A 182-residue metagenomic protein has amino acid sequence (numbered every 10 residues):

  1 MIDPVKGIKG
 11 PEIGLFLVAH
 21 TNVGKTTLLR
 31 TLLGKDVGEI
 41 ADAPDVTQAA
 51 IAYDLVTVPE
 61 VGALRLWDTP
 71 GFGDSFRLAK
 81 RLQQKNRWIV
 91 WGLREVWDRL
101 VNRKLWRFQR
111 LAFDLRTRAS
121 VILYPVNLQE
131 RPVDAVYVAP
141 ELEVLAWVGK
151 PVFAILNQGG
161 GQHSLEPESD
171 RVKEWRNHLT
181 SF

Functional and structural regions predicted by a protein language model:
M1-V96: Conserved G1/Walker A P-loop phosphate-binding module
Q83-F182: Conserved C-terminal guanine-recognition region of P-loop GTPase G domains, centered on the G4
